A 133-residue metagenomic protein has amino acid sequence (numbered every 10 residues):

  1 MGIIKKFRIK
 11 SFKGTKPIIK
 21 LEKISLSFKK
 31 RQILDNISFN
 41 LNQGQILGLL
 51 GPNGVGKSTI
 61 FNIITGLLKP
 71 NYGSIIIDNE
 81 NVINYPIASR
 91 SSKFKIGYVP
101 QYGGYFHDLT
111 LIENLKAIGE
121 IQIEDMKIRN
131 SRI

Functional and structural regions predicted by a protein language model:
I19-L21, L34: Conserved structural motif at the start of ABC-family nucleotide-binding domains
G48, S91-G103: ABC nucleotide-binding domain signature
L50-P52: The feature captures the beta-strand-to-loop junction immediately N-terminal to the Walker
S58-T59: Conserved Walker
T65: Helix-to-loop junction immediately C-terminal to a conserved catalytic motif
G73-I83, S92-F94, I128: Conserved ABC transporter NBD signature motif
Y102, D108-I121: Q-loop/switch helix immediately C-terminal to the Walker
